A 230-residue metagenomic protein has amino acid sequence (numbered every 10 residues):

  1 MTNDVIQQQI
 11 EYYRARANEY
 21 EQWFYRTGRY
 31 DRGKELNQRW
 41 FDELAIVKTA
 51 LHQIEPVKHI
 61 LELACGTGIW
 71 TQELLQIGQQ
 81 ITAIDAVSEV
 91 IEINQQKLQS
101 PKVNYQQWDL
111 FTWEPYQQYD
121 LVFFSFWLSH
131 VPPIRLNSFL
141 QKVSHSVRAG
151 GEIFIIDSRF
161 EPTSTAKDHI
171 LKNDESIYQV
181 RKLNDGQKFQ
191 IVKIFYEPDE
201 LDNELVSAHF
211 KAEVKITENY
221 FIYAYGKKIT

Functional and structural regions predicted by a protein language model:
M1-E55, L61-L63, T67-Q117, V131 (+2 more regions): Class I (Rossmann-like) S-adenosyl-L-methionine-dependent methyltransferase catalytic domain, capturing the SAM-binding
F123: A conserved beta-strand element that flanks and buttresses the S-adenosyl-L-methionine
F126-W127: Short catalytic micro-motifs in class I SAM-dependent methyltransferases
N137-A149: A short glycine-rich, Lys/Arg-flanked "PGG" loop and its adjoining helix->strand segment in the class I
